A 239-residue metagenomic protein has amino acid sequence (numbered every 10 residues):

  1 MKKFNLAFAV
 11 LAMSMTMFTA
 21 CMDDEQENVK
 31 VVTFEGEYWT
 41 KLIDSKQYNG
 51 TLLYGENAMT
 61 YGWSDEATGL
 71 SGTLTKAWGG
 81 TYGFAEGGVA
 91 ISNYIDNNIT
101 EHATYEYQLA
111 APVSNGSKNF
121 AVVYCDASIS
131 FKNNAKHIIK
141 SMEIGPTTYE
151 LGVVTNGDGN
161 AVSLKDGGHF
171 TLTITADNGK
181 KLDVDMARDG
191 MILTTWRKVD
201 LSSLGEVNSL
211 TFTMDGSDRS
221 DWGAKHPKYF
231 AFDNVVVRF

Functional and structural regions predicted by a protein language model:
K3-F4, S14-K41, F239: Bacterial Sec-dependent N-terminal signal peptides
E27-S128, N134: N-terminal targeting leaders for non-cytosolic proteins
C125-K132, N156-V162: Short secondary-structure capping micro-motifs at structural edges
N134-S141, V207: Extended extracellular/luminal ectodomain segments enriched in beta-structured repeat modules
E143-E150, T213-D218: Generic short beta-strand segments
V153-L172: Short coil-to-beta strand junction motifs in C2/discoidin
H169-F239: Terminal, low-complexity interaction segments
